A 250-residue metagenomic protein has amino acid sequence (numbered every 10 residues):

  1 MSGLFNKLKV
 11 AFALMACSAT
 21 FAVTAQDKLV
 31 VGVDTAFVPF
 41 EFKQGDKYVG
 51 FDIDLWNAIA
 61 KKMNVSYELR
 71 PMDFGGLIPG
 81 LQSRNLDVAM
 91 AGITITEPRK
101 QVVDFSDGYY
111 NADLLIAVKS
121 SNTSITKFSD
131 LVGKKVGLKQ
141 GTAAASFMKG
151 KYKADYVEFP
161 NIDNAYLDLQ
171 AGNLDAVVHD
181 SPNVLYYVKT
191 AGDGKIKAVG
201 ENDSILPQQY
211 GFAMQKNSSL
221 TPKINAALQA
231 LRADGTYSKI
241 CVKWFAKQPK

Functional and structural regions predicted by a protein language model:
C17-A22: N-terminal signal peptide c-region/cleavage motif recognized by signal peptidases
A25-I93, Q101, D234: Extracytoplasmic small-molecule ligand-binding "clamshell" domains of the periplasmic binding protein/Venus flytrap
I53-K62, N122, S129, K135 (+2 more regions): Extended ligand-binding regions for polar small-molecule ligands
V65, L69, I93-I95, D107-Y156: A conserved helix-loop-strand patch within extracytoplasmic ligand-binding domains of the periplasmic binding
S66, A143-F159, K195-E201, A226-K250: Ligand-binding clefts/hinges and TM-proximal coupling segments of bilobed small-molecule sensing domains
E68-P79, T123, V157-A171: Short helix-initiation/N-cap motifs at beta->coil->alpha
A91-Q101, F147-G150, Q170, D175-L206: A ligand-binding cleft/hinge motif common to bilobed small-molecule-binding domains
N111-V118, S181, L185, K189-Q229 (+1 more regions): Periplasmic-binding protein-like
